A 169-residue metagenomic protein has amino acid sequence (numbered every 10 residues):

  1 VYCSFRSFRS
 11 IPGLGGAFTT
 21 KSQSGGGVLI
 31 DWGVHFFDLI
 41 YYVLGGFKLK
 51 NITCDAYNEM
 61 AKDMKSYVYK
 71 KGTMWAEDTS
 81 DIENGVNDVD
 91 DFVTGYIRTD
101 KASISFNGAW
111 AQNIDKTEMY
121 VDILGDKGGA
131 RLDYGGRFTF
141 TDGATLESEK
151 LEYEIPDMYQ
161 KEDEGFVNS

Functional and structural regions predicted by a protein language model:
V1-N84: Predominantly a Rossmann-like dinucleotide-binding segment in NAD(P)-dependent oxidoreductases
L39-Y42, G165-S169: Residue-level signal for well-ordered alpha-helical scaffold segments within enzymatic catalytic domains
A56, D63, A76-N168: NAD(P)-dinucleotide binding in Rossmann-like oxidoreductases
